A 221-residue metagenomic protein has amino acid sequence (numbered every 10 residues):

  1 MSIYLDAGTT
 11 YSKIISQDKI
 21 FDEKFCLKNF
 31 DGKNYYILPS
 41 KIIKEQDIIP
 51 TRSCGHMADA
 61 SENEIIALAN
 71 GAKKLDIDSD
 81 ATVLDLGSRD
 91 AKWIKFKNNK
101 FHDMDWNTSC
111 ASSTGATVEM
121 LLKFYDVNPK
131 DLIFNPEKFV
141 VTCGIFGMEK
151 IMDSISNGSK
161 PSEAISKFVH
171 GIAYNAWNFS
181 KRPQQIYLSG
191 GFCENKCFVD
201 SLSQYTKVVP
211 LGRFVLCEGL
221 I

Functional and structural regions predicted by a protein language model:
M1-F21, D80-K97: Gly/Thr-rich phosphate-binding beta-strand-loop-beta motif of the actin/hexokinase/Hsp70
I20-E62: N-terminal phosphate-binding loop and adjacent alpha-helix
C54-G55, P183-Y205, L211: Glycine-rich phosphate-binding loops at beta-strand->alpha-helix junctions
H56-K100, W177, E218-I221: Conserved phosphate-binding catalytic cores of ATP/NTP-utilizing and phosphoryl-transfer enzymes
K73, G115-E119, V208-I221: Glycine-rich phosphate-binding/hydrolytic loop that grips phosphoryl groups
N98-C143, G219: Glycine-rich phosphate-binding loop plus the immediately following alpha-helix
C143-Q185: Adenine-nucleotide phosphate-binding core of ATP-dependent small-molecule kinases
